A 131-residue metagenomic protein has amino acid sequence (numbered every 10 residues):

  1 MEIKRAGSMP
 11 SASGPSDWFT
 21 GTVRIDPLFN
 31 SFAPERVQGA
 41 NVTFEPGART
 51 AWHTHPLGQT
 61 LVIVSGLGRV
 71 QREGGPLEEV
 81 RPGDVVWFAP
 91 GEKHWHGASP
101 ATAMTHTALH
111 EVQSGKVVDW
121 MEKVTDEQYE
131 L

Functional and structural regions predicted by a protein language model:
M1-R36, V117-L131: A short, N-terminal "cap"/entry segment at the start of jelly-roll beta-barrel domains of the cupin/DSBH fold
R24-P27, Q38-H55, P90: Conserved short histidine dyad/triad with adjacent acidic residue
N41-E45, T54-V70, L109-E111: Short, conserved beta-strand element in jelly-roll/cupin
A48, P56-L57, P76, E92 (+1 more regions): A generic "binding-loop/recognition-motif" signal
T50-W52, V70-Q71, F88, K93-S99: Short beta-strand His + acidic residue motifs that chelate non-heme Fe in jelly-roll/DSBH and cupin folds
T60, W87, A101-M121: A short hydrophobic beta-strand segment most commonly corresponding to one strand of the jelly-roll/cupin
G74-G91: Short acidic-glycine-tyrosine-enriched beta hairpin
